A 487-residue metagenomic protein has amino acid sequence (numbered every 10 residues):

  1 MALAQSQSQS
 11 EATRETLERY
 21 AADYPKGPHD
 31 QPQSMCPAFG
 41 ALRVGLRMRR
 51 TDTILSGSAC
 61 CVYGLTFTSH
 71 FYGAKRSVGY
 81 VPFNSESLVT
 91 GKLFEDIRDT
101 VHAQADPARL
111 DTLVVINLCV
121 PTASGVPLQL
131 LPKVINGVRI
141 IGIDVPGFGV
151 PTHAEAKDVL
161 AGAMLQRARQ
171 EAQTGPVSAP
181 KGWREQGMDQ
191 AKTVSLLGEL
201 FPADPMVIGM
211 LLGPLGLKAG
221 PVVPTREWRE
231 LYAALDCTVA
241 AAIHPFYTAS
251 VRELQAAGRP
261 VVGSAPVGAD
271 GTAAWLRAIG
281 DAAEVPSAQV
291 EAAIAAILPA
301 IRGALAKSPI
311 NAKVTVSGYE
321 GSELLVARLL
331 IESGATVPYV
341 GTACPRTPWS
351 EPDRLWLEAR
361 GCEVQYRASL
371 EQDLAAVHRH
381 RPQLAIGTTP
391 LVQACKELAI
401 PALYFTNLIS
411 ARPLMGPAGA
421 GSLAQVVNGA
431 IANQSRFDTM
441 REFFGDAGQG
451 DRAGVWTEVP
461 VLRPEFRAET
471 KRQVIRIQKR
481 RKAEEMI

Functional and structural regions predicted by a protein language model:
M1-I487: An N-terminal assembly and electron-transfer interface module characteristic of large anaerobic redox and radical
